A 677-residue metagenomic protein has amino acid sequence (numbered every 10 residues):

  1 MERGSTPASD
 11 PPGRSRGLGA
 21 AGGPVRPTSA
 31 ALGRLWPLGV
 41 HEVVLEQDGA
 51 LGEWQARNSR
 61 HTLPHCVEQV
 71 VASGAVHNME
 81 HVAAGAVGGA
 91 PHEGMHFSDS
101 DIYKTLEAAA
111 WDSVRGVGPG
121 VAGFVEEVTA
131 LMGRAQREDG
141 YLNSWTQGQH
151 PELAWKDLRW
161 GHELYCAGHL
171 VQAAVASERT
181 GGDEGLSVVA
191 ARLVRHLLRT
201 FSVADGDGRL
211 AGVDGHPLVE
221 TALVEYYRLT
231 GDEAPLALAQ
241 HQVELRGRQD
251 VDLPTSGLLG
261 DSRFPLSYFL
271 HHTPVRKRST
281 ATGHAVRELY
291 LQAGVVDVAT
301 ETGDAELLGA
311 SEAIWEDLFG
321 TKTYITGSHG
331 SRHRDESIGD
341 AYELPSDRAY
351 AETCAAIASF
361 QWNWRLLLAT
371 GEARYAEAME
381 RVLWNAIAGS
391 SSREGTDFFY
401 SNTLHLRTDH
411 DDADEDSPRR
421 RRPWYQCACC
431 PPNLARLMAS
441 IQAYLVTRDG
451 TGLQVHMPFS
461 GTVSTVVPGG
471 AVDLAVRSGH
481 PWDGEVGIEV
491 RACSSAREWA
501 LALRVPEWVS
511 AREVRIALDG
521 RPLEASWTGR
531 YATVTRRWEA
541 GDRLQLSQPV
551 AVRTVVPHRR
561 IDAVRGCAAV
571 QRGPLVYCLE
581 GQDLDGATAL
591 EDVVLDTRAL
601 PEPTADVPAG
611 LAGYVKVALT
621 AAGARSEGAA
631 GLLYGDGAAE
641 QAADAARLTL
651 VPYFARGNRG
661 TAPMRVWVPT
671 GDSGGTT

Functional and structural regions predicted by a protein language model:
E2-D101, V125-T146: Low-complexity, Ser/Thr/Pro/Gly-enriched N-terminal "stalk/linker" regions
E2-G19, A239, S311, E377-N385 (+5 more regions): C-terminal beta-rich recognition modules with glycine/proline-rich loops and embedded aromatic residues
G23, V82-I102, E152-C166, S202-H216 (+4 more regions): Solvent-exposed loop and edge beta-strand segments that line ligand/cofactor-binding and catalytic clefts
L51-E53, K104-P119, G168-D183, V219-G231 (+5 more regions): Well-ordered alpha-helical scaffold segments within catalytic/enzyme domains
E80-V87, P91-M95, E107, S113-G260 (+1 more regions): Extended ligand-binding groove/face enriched in aromatic
G294-T321, L344-T396: Catalytic-core region of carbohydrate-active enzymes that cleave or remodel glycosidic bonds
A496-L518: Beta-strand-rich binding/interaction modules
R515-E524, G573: Short strand-turn-strand beta-turns centered on an Asx-Gly dipeptide
